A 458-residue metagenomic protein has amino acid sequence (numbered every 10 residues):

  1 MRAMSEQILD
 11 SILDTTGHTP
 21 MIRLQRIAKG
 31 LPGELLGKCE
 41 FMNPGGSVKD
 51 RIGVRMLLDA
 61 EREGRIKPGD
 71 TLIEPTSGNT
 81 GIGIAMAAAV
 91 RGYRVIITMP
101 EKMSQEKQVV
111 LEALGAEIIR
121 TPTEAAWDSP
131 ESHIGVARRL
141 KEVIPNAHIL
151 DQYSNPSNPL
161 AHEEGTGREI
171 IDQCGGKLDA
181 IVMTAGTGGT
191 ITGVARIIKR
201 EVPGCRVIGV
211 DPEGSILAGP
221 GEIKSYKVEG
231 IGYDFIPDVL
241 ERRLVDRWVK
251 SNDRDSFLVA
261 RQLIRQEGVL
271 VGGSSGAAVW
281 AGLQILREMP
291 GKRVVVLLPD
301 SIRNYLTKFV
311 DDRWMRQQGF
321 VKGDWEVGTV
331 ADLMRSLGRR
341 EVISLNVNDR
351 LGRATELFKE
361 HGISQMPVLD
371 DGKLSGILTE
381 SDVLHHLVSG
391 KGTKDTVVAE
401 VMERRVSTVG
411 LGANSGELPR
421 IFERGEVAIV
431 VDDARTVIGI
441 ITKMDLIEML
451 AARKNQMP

Functional and structural regions predicted by a protein language model:
M1-D332: PLP-dependent amino-acid enzyme catalytic core
A88, L111, I170, G268 (+7 more regions): Terminal peptide-recognition signature
T123-A125, R350, D382-V383, E400 (+1 more regions): Histidine- and aromatic-rich ligand-binding microenvironments
R243-L244, E326-V342, D395-V406: Bateman (tandem CBS) regulatory domains
I343-G362, V368-D370, L387, S407-E426 (+2 more regions): The conserved cystathionine-beta-synthase
I377-S381, A428, I438-L446: Short hydrophobic beta-strand motif reused across regulatory alpha/beta modules
